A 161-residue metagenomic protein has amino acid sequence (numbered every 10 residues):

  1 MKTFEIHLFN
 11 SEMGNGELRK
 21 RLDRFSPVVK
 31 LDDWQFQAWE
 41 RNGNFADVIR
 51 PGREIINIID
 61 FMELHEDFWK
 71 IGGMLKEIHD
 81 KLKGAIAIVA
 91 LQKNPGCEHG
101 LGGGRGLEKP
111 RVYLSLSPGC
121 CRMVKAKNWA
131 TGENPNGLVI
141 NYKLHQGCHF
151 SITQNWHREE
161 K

Functional and structural regions predicted by a protein language model:
K2-A85, P118-C120, Q154-E160: Conserved inter-motif catalytic segment of the P-loop NTP-binding fold
G72-K161: Phosphate-binding/switch region of NTP-binding enzymes
